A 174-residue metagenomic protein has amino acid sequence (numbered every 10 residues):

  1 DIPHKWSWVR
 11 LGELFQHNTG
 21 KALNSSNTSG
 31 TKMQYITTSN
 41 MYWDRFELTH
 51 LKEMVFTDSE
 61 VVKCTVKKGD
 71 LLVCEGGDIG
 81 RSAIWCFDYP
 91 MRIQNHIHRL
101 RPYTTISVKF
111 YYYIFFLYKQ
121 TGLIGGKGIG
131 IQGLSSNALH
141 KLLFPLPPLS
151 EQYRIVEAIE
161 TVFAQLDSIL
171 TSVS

Functional and structural regions predicted by a protein language model:
D1-K21, L149-E157, T161-S174: Non-catalytic DNA-recognition/assembly elements of restriction-modification systems
H4-W6, F15, N40, G77 (+1 more regions): Short, flexible loop/turn elements at secondary-structure junctions
W8, W43-R45, G80-S82, A164: Flexible loop/turn segments at secondary-structure boundaries
G12-S25, S39-K68: Sequence-specific dsDNA recognition surfaces
N24-K32, H50, G125-I129: Short coil/turn segments at secondary-structure boundaries
T37-T38, M54-K119, G125-G128, G133-S135 (+1 more regions): A short beta-sheet element
D78, L117-Q120, T161, Q165-S168: Short, well-ordered loop/turn and helix-capping segments at boundaries between secondary-structure elements and domains
L142-P145: Long, hydrophobic alpha/beta structural blocks
